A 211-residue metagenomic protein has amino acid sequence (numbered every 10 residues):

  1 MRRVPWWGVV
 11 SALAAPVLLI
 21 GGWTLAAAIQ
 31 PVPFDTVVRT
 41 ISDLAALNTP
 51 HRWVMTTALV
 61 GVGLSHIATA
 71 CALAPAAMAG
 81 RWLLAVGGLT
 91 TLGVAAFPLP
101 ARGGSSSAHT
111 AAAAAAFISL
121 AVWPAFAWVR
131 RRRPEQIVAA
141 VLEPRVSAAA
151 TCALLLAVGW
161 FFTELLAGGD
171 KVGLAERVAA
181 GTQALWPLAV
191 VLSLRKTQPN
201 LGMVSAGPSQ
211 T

Functional and structural regions predicted by a protein language model:
R2-T40, L44, N48-K196: Hydrophobic, aromatic-enriched alpha-helical segments typical of multi-pass transmembrane helices
N200-T211: Short, intrinsically disordered terminal tails adjacent to the first/last structured region
